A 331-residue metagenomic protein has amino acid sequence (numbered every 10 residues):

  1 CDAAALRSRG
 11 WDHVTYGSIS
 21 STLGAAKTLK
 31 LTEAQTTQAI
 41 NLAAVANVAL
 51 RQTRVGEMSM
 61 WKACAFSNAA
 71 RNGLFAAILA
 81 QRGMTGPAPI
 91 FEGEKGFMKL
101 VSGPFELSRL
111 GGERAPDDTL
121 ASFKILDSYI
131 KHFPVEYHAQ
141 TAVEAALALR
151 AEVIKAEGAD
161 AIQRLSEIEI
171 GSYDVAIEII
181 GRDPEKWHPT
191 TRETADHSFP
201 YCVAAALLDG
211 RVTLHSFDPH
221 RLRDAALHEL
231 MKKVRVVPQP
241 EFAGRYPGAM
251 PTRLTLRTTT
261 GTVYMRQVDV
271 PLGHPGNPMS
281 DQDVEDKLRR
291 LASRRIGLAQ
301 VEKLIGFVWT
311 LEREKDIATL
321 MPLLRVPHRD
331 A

Functional and structural regions predicted by a protein language model:
C1-F75, R82, P87-E94: Glycine-rich, mobile lid/loop segments that gate access to catalytic sites or pores
R54, M58-R71, I78-A331: Terminal-appendage/accessory-domain detector
